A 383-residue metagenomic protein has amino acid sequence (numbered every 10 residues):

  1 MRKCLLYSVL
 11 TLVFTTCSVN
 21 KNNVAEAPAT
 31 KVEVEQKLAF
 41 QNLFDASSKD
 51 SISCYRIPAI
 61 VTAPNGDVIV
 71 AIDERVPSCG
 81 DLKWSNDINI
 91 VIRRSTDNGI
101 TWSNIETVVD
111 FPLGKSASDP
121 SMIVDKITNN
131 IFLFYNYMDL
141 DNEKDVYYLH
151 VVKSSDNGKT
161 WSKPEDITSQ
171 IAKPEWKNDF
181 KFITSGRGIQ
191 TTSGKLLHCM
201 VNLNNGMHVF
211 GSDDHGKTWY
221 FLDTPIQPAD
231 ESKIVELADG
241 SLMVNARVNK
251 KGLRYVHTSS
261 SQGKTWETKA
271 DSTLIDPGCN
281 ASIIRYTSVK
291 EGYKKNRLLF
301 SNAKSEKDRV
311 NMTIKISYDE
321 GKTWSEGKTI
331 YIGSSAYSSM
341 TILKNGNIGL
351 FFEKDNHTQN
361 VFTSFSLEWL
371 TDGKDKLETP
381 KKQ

Functional and structural regions predicted by a protein language model:
M1-C4: Positively charged n-region of N-terminal signal peptides that target proteins for export
L6-L10: Sec-dependent N-terminal signal peptides
T15-T16: C-terminal motif of bacterial Sec signal peptides marking the signal peptidase cleavage site
V19: Short, conserved catalytic or interaction motifs in soluble domains
V24-Q383: Asp-box/BNR beta-propeller blade signature and adjacent active/binding-site loops in extracellular glycan-interacting
